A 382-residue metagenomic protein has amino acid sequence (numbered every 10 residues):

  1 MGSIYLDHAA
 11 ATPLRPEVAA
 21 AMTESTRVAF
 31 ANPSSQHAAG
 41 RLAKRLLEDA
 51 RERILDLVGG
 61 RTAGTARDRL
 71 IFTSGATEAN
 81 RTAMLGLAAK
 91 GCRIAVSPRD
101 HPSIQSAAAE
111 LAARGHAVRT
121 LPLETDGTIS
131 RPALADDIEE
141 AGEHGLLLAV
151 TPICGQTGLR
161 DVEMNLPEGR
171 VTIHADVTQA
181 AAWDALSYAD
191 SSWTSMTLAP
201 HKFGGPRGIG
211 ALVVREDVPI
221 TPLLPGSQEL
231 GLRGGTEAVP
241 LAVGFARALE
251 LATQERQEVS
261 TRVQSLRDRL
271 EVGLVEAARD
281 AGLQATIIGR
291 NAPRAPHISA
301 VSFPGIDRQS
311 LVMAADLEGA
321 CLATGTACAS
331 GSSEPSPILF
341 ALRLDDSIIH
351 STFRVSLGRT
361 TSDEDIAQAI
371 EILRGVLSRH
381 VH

Functional and structural regions predicted by a protein language model:
M1-H382: Pyridoxal 5′-phosphate
